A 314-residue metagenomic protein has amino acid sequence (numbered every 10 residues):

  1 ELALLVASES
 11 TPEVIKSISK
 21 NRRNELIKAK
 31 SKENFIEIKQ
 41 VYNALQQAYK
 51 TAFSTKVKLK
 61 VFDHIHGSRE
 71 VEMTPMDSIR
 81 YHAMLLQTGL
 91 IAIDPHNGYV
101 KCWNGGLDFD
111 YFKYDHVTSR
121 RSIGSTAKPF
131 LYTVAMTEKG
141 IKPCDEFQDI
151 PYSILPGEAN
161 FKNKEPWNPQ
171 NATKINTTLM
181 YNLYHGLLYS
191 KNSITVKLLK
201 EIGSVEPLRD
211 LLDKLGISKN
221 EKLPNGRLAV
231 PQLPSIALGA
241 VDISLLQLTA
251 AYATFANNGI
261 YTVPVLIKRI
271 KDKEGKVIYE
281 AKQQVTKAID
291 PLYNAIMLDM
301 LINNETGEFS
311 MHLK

Functional and structural regions predicted by a protein language model:
E1-D94, W103-N104, F109-V117, A127 (+1 more regions): A penicillin-recognizing enzyme superfamily signal
G89-I93, K101-W103, E146-Q148, H185 (+4 more regions): Structural recognition of the beta-strand scaffold that forms the well-ordered cores of secreted hydrolase catalytic
A92, S119-A127, I175, L179 (+7 more regions): Secondary-structure capping and boundary motifs in well-ordered enzyme cores
P95, F109-Y111, T137-D145, S218-K222 (+1 more regions): Secondary-structure transition/capping motifs at alpha-helix termini and the adjoining loop/turn into the next element
H96-N97, L107-D110, S122, Y152-L155 (+5 more regions): Solvent-exposed loop/turn segments at secondary-structure junctions within structured extracellular/periplasmic domains
N97-G98, R120-D149, G186, A251-F255 (+1 more regions): Active-site SXXK
I141-L208, Y261, K273-L298, I302-N303: Conserved catalytic neighborhood of penicillin-recognizing serine enzymes
F161-P169, I202-A250, G259, V263-L266: Mid-domain, small-residue-enriched loop/turn segments at the edges of structured enzyme/sensor domains
